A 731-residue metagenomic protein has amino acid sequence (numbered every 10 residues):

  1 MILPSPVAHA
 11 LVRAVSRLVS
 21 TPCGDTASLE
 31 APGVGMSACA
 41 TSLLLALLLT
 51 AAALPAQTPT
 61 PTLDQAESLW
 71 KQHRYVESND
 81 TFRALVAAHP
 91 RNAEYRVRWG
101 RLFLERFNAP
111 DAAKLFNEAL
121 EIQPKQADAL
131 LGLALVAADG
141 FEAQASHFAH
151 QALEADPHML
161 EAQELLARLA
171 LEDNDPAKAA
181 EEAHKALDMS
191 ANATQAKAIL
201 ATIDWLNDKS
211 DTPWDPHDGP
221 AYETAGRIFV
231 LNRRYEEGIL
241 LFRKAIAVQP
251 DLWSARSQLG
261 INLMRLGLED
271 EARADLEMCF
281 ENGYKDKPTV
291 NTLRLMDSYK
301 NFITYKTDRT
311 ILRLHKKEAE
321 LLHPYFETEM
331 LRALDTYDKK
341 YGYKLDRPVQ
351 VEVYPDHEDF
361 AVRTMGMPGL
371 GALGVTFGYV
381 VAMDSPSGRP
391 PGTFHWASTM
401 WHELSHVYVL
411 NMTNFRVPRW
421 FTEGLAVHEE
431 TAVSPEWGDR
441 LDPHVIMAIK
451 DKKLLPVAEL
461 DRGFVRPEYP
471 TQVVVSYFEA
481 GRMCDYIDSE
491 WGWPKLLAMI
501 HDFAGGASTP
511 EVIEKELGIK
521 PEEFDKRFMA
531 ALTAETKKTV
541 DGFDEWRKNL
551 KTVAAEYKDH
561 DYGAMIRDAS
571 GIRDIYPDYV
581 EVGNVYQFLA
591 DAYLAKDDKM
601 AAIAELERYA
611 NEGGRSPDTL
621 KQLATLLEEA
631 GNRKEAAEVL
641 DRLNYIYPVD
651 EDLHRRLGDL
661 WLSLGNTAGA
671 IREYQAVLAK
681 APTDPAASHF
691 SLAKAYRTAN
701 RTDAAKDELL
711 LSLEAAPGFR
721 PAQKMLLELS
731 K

Functional and structural regions predicted by a protein language model:
M1-Q57: Intrinsic disorder/low-complexity segments
P59, A93-E94, A127-D128, L160-E161 (+10 more regions): Helix-start (N-cap) detector for alpha-helical repeat units in TPR-like alpha-solenoids, especially tetratricopeptide
P61, I228, L240, K244 (+12 more regions): Beta/coil-rich, acidic/histidine-enriched accessory regions frequently appended to metallopeptidases
Q72-D80, E105-E118, A138-Q151, D173-K185 (+9 more regions): Structural signature of tandem alpha-helical TPR/SEL1-like repeats, specifically the intra-repeat loop/turn
A88, I122, A155, M189 (+8 more regions): Structural marker of alpha-solenoid helical repeat scaffolds
K114, E121, H147, E181 (+6 more regions): Juxtacatalytic substrate-recognition/specificity segment
